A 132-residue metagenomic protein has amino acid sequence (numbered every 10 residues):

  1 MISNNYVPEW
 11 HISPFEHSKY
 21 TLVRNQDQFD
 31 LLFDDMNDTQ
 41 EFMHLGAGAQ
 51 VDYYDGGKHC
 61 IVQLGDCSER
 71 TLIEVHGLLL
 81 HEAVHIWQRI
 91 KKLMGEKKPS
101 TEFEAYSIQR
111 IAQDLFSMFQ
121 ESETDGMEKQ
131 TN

Functional and structural regions predicted by a protein language model:
M1-H44: Non-catalytic terminal regions of proteins
D34-I73, I86: Active-site scaffold of zinc-dependent metalloenzymes
E69-R70, G95, A105: Acidic-and-aromatic substrate-binding clefts and catalytic sites of carbohydrate-active enzymes
T71, V75, K97-S100: Short alpha-helix boundary/capping segments
G77-R89: Active-site recognition of the HExxH zinc-binding catalytic motif
K98-E128: Post-HExxH zinc-binding segment in Zn-dependent metallohydrolases
